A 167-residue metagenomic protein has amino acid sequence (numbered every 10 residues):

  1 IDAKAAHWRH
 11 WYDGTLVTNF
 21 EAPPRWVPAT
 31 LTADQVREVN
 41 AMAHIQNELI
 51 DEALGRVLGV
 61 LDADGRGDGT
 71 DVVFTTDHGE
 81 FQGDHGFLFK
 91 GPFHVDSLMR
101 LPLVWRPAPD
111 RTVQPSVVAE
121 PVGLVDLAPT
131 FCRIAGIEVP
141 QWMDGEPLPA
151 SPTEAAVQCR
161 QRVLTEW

Functional and structural regions predicted by a protein language model:
I1-G69, V73-P121, I134-I137, Q141: Active-site-proximal cap/lid insertion segments
H78-D84, V125-A128, R133-W167: C-terminal cap/loop subdomain of S1 sulfatases and analogous C-terminal strand-loop tails that border
